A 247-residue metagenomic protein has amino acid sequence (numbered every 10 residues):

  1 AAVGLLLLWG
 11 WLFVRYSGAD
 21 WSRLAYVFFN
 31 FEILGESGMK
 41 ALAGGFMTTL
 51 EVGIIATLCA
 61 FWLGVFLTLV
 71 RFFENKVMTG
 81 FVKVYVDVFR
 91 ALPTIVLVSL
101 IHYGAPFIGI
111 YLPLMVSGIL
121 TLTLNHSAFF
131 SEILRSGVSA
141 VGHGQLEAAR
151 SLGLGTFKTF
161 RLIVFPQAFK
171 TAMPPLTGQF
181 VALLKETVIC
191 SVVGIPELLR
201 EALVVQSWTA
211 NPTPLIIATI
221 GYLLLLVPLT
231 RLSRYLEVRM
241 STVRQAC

Functional and structural regions predicted by a protein language model:
A1-C247: Transmembrane alpha-helices and adjacent helix-loop boundaries
